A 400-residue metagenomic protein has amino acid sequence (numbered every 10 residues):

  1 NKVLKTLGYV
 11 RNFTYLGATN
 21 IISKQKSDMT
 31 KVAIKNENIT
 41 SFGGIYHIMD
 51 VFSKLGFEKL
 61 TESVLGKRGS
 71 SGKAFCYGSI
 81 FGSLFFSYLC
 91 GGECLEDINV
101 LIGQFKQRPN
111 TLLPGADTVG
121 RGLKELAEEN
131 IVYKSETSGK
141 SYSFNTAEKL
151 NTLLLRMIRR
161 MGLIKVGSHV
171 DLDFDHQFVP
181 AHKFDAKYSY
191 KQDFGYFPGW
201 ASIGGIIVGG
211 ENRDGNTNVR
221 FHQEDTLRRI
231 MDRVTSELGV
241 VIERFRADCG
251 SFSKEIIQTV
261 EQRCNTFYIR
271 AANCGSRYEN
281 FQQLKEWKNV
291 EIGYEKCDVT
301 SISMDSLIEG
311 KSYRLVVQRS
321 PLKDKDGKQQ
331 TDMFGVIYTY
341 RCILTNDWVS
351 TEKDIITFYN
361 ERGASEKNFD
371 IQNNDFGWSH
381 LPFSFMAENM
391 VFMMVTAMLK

Functional and structural regions predicted by a protein language model:
N1-D193, P198-N218, H222-E237: Dynamic "connector" segments at or just before major functional cores
K24-T30, I34, Y268-N374: An anionic, glycine-rich sequence signature occurring as long contiguous blocks
I34-S41, S70-K73, Y88, R220 (+9 more regions): Hydrophobic alpha-helical scaffolding
V51, I98, E291, E352-M386 (+3 more regions): Short amphipathic alpha-helical "interface-anchor" segments enriched in bulky aromatics
V51, S83-L84, I98, G115-V119 (+7 more regions): Short, conserved catalytic/metal-binding motifs centered on acidic residues
F86, D97, L101-Q104, G122 (+7 more regions): Generic, well-ordered alpha-helical scaffold segments in large soluble proteins
G103, Q177, N212-R213, A247-F252 (+2 more regions): An acidic- and aromatic-residue-enriched active-site/binding cleft used to recognize and process polar
N218-Y278: Domain-level cores of phosphate- or acyl-group-handling catalytic modules
